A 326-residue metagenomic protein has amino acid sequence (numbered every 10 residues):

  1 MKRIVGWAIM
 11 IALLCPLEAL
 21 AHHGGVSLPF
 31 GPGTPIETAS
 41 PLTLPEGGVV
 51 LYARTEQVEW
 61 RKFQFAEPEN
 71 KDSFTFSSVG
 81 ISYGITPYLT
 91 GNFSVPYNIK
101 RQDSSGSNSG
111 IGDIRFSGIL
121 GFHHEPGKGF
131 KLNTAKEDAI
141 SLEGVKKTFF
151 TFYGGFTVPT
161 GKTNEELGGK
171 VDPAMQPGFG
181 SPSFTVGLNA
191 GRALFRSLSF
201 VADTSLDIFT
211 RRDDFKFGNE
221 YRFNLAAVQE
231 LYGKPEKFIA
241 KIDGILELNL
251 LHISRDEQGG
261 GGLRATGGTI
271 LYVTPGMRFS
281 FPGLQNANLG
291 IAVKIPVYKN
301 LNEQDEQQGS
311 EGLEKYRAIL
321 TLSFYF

Functional and structural regions predicted by a protein language model:
H23, S40-G48, Y88, H124-F149 (+3 more regions): Short loop/turn motifs that connect adjacent beta-strands in outer-membrane beta-barrel proteins
H23-V26, E56-S78, L167-P177: Surface-exposed strand-loop-strand hairpins of Gram-negative outer-membrane beta-barrel proteins
T34-I36, G47-V49, A53, T75-V79 (+6 more regions): Hydrophobic, lipid-facing positions within transmembrane beta-strands of outer-membrane proteins
L44, Y83, P87, V95 (+7 more regions): Residue-level signature of outer-membrane beta-barrel architecture
T55-R61, V95-R101, F122, F156-K162 (+5 more regions): Transmembrane beta-strands of outer-membrane beta-barrel pores
F63-E67, R101-S105, A139, V171-Q176 (+3 more regions): Extracellular loop and loop/strand-boundary signature of outer-membrane beta-barrel proteins
D103-G218, Y298: Outer-membrane pore/translocation modules
F215-F326: Outer membrane beta-barrel transmembrane domains
